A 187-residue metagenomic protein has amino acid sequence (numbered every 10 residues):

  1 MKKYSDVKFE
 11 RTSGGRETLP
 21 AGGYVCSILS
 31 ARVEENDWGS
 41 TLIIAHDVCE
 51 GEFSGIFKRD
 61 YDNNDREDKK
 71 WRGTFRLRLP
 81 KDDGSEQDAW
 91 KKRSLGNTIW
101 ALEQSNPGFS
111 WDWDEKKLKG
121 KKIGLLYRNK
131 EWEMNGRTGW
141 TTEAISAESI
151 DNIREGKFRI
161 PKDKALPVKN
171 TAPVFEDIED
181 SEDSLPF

Functional and structural regions predicted by a protein language model:
M1-F187: Short beta-rich binding modules
